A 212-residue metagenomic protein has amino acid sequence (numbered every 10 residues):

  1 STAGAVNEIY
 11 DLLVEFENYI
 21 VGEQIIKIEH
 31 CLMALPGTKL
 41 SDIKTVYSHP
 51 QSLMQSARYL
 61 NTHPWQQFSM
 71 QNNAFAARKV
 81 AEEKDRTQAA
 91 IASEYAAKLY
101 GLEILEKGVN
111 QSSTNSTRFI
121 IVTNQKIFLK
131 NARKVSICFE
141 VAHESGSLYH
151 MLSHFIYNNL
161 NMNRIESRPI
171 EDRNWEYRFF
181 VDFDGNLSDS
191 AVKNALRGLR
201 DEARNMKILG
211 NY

Functional and structural regions predicted by a protein language model:
S1-Y212: Domain-level signature for soluble enzymes in the chorismate/prephenate branch of the shikimate pathway
